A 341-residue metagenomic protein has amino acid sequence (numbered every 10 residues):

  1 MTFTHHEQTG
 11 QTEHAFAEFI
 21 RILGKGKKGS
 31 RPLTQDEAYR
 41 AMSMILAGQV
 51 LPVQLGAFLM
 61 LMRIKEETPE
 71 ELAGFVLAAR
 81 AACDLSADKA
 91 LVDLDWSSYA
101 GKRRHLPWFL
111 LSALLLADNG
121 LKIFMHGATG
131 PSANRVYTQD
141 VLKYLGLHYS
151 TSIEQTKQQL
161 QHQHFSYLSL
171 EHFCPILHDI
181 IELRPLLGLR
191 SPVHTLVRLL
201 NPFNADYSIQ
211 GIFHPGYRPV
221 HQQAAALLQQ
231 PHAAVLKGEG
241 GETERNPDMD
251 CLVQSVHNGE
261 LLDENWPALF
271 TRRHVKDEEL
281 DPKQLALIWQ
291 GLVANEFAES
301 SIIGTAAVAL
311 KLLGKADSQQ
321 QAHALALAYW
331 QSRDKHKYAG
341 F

Functional and structural regions predicted by a protein language model:
M1-H105, A117-N119, I123, T271 (+3 more regions): Acidic, glycine/proline-rich low-complexity segments that act as flexible tails and inter-domain linkers
H14-E18, P32-R40, Q49-A57, E67-G74 (+12 more regions): Conserved active-site and cofactor/substrate-binding residues in soluble primary-metabolism enzymes
F58, L142, V197, A306: Residue-level signal for inorganic ion chemistry
L91-Q159: A generic, well-ordered mixed alpha/beta core segment in the N-terminal half of proteins
V92-D95, L121-F124, D140, H148 (+6 more regions): Structural motif
T151-G211: Phosphate/diphosphate-binding glycine-rich loops and adjacent basic-rich segments that engage nucleotide
D206-E244, M249: Glycine-rich ThDP/TPP pyrophosphate-binding loop and its adjacent helix/strand module within ThDP-dependent enzymes
G259-L313: A hydrophobic, small-residue-rich beta->alpha segment in the mid-to-C-terminal subdomain of diverse proteins
